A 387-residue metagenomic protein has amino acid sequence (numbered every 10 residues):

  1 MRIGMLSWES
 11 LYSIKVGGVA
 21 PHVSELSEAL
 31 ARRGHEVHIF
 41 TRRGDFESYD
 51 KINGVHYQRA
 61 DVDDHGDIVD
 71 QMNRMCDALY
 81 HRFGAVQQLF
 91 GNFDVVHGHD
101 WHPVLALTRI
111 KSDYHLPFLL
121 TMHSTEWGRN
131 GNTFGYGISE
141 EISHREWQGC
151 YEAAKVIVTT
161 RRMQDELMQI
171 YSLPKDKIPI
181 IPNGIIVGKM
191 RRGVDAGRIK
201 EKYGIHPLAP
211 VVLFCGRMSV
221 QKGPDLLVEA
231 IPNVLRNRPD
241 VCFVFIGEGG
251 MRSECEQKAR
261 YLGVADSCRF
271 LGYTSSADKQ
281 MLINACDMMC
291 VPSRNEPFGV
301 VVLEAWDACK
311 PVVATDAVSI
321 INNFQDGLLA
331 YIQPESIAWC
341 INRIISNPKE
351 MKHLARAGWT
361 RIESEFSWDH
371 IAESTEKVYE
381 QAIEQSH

Functional and structural regions predicted by a protein language model:
M1-E47, H387: N-terminal subdomain of nucleotide-sugar transferases
W127-Q148: Nucleotide-sugar donor phosphate/pyrophosphate-binding loop at the beta->alpha transition of glycosyltransferases
R162, G184: Carbohydrate-associated surface elements
E254-T274: Nucleotide-activated donor-binding/catalytic signature segment of Leloir-type glycosyltransferases, i.e., the conserved
Y273-T274, M281-C286: Short alpha-helical donor nucleotide-sugar binding micro-motif in glycosyltransferases
R294: Aromatic "clamp/platform" in nucleotide-sugar-dependent glycosyltransferases that forms part of the donor/acceptor
P311-A314: Short hydrophobic beta-strand element within catalytic cores of glycosyltransferases and related nucleotide-activated
G327-E335, R343-P348: Conserved acidic donor-binding segment of nucleotide-sugar-dependent glycosyltransferases
